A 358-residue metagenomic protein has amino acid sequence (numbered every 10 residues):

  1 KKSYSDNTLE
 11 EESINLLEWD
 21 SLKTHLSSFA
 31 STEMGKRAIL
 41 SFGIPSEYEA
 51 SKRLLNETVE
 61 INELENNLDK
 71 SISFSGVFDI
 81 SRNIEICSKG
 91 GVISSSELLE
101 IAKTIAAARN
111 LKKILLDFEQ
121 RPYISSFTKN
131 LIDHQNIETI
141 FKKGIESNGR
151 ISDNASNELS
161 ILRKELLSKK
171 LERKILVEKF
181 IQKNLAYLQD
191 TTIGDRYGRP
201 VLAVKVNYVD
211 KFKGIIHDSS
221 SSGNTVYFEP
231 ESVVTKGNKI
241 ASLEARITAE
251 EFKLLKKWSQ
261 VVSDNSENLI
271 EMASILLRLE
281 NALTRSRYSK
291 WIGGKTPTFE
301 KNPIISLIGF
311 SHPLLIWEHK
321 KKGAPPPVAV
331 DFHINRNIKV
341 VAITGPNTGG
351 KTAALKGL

Functional and structural regions predicted by a protein language model:
K1, S274-G349, G357: Conserved NTPase motor "head" modules and their coupling/switch loops across ABC/AAA+ ATPases, GTPases, and GHKL ATPases
K1-E158, L162, N265-N268, M272-S286 (+1 more regions): Conserved amphipathic alpha-helical "coupling/scaffold" segments that transmit conformational changes between domains
D133-G149, T235-K256: Extended, charged coiled-coil "arm/hinge" scaffolds of SMC/Rad50-like chromosome-maintenance ATPases and other large
L159-Y208, R278: Extended, Lys/Arg-enriched charged tracts that mediate electrostatic binding to polyanionic substrates
N184-P200, V262-S266, S289-P303: Glycine/charge-rich, flexible interdomain linkers and switch-proximal surface loops that mediate coupling
Y197-Y227, G237, E300-A329: SMC-family hinge/dimerization module
E244-S274, R278: Non-transmembrane, heptad-repeat alpha-helical coiled-coil rod segments that act as dimerization/spacing scaffolds
A354: Hydrophobic positions on the alpha1 helix immediately C-terminal to the Walker A/P-loop
